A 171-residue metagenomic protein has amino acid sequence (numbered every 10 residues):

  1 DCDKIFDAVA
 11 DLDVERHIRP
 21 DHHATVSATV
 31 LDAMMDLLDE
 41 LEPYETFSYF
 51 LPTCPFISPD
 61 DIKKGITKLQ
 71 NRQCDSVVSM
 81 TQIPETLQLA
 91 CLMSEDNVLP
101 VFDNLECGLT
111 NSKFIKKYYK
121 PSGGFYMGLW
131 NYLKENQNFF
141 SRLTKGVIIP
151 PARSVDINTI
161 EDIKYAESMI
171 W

Functional and structural regions predicted by a protein language model:
D1, P52, T81: Cofactor-binding loop segments of dinucleotide-utilizing enzymes, especially the Rossmann-like FAD- and NAD(P)+-binding
D3-S48, F56-D60, K64: Short phosphate-binding loop-to-helix
S27, D32, P55-I149: Conserved core of the sugar-phosphate nucleotidyltransferase
E135-V155, I160-W171: Catalytic donor-sugar/metal-binding loop of nucleotide-sugar-dependent glycosyltransferases
